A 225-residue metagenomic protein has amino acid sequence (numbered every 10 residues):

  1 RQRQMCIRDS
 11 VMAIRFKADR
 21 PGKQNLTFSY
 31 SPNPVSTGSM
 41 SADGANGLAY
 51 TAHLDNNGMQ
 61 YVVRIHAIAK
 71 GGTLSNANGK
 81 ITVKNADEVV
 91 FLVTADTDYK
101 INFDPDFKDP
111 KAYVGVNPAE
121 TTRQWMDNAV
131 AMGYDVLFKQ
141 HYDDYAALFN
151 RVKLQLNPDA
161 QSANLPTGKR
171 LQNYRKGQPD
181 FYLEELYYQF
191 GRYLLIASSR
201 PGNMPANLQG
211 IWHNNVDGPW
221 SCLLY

Functional and structural regions predicted by a protein language model:
R1-Q4, R8-L224: Aromatic-residue-lined binding/catalytic grooves and analogous aromatic/hydrophobic interfacial grooves in multimeric
